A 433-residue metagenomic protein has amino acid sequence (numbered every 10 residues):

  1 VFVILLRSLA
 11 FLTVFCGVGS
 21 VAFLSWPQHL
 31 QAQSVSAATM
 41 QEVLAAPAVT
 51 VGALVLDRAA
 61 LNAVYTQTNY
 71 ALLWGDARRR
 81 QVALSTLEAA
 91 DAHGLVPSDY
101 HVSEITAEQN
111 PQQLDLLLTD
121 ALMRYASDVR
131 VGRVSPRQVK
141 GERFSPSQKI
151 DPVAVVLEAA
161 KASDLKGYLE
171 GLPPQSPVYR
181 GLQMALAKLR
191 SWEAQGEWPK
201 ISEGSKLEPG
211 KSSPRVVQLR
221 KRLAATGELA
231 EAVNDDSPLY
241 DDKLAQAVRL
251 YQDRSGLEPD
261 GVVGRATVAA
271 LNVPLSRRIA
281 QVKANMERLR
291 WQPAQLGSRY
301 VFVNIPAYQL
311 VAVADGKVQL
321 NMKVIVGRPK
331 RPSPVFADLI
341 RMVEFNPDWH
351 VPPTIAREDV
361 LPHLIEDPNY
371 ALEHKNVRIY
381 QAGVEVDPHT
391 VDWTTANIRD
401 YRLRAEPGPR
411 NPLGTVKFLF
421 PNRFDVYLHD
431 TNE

Functional and structural regions predicted by a protein language model:
V1-L5: N-terminal secretory signal peptides that target proteins for export/translocation
L9-A22: Bacterial N-terminal signal peptides
C16-V18, V131, P209, A382: Feature targets compositionally biased, intrinsically disordered low-complexity regions with long contiguous runs
V21-S34: Signal peptide processing junction and immediate N-terminal pro/mature segment of secreted/exported proteins
F23-S25, Y100, H389: Residues at secondary-structure transition points
Q33-A48, A53, D120-M123, R143-I150 (+1 more regions): Well-ordered beta-sheet/strand-loop patches within structured domains
S34-S145: Cationic-aromatic interfacial patches
